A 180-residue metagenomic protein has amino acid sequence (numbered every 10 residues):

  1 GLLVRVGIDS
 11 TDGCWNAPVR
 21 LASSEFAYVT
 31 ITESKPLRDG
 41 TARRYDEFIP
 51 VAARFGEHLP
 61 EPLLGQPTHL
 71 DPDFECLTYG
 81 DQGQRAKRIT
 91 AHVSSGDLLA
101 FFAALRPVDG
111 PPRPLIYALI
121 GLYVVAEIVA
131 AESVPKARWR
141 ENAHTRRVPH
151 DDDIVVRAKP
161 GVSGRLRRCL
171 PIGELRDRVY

Functional and structural regions predicted by a protein language model:
G1-D46, L119, I128-Y180: Contiguous surface segments at macromolecular interaction interfaces
G7-D9, L98, A104-R106, V124-A130: An acidic- and aromatic-residue-enriched active-site/binding cleft used to recognize and process polar
Y45-V108, P114-I116: Short N-terminal edge-element motif at the start of the domain
V108-D109, S133: Generic secondary-structure boundary signal with a strong preference for alpha-helix termini
G110-P114, A118-V129: Short beta-strand-centered aromatic/proline hotspots
